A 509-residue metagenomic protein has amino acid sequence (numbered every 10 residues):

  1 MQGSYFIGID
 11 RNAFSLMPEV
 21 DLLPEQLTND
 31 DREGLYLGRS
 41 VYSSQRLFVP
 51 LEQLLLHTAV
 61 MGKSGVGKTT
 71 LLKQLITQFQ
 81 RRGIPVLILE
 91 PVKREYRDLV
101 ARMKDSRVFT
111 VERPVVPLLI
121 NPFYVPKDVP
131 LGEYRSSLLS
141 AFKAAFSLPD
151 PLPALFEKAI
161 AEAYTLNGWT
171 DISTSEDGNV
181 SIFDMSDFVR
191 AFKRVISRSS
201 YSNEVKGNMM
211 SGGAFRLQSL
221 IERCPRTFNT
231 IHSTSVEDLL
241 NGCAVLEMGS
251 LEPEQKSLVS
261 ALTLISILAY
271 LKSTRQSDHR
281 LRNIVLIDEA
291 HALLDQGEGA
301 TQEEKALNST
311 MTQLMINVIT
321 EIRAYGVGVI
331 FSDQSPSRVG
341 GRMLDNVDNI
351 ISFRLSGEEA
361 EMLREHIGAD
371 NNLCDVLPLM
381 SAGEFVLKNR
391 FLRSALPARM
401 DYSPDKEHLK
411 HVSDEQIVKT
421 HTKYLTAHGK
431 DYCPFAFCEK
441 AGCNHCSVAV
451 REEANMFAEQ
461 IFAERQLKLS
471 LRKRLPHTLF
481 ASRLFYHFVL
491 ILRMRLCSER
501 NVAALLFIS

Functional and structural regions predicted by a protein language model:
M1-K63, T70-L71, L75-T77, Q296-G299 (+1 more regions): Basic- and hydrophobic-enriched, low-structure N-terminal and domain-boundary segments that flank ATP-binding catalytic
R39-V41, Q53, S64, K93 (+4 more regions): Short, flexible loop/turn elements at secondary-structure junctions
L56-H57, G67-K68, E95-R97, A191 (+7 more regions): Flexible loop/turn segments at secondary-structure boundaries
T58, L246, I330: Conserved beta-strand position immediately N-terminal to the Walker
G65, P91-K93, R113, A290 (+2 more regions): Short, ordered loop/turn segments at secondary-structure junctions
Q74-T77, P126, S309-P404: Conserved ATP-driven motor cores of ASCE-family P-loop NTPases powering translocation/secretion/packaging/pilus
I76-T320, A324-V327, F385-N389, R465 (+3 more regions): P-loop NTPase motor domains
L258, S381-S509: Conserved P-loop NTPase motor module
